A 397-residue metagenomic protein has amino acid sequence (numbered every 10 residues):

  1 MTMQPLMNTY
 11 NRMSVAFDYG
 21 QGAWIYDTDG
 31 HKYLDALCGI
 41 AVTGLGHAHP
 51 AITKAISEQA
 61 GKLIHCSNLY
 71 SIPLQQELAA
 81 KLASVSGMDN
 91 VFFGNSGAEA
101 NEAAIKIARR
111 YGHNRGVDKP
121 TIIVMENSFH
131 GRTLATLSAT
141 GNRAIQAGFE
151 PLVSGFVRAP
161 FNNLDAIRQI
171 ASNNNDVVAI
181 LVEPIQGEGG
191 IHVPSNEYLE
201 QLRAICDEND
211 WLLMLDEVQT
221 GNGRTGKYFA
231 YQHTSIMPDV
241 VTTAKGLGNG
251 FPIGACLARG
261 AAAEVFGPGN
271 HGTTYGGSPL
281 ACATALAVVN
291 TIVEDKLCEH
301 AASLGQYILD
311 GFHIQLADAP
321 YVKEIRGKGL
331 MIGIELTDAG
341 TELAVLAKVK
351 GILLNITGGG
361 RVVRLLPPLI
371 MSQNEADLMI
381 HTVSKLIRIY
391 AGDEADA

Functional and structural regions predicted by a protein language model:
M1-A397: Conserved N-terminal phosphate-binding loop of PLP-dependent enzymes in the Aspartate aminotransferase
